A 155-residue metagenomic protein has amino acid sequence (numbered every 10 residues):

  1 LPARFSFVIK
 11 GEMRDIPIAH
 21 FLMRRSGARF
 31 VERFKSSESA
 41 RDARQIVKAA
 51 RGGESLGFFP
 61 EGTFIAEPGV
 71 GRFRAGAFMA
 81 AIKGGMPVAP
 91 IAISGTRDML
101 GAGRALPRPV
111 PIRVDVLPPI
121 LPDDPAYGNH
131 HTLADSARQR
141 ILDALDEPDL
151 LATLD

Functional and structural regions predicted by a protein language model:
L1-S36: Catalytic core of membrane glycerolipid acyltransferases/transacylases, capturing the structured, soluble-facing
A40-D155: Non-catalytic C-terminal accessory region of glycerolipid acyltransferases and related lyso-lipid remodeling enzymes
